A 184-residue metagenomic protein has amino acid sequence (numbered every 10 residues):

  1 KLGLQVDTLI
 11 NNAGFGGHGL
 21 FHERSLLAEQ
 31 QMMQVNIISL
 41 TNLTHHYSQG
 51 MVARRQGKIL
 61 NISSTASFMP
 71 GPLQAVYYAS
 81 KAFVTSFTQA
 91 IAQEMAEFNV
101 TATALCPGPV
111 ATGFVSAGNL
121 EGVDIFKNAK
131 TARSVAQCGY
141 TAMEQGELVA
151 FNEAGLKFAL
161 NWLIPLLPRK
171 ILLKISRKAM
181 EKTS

Functional and structural regions predicted by a protein language model:
Q5-I10: Conserved hydrophobic beta-strands of the Rossmann-like cofactor-binding core in SDR/related NAD(P)H-dependent
N12-G17: Conserved NAD(P)H cofactor-binding loop of Rossmann-fold oxidoreductase domains
L20-H22, A28-Q30: Substrate-binding pocket helix/loop in short-chain dehydrogenase/reductase
H22, G71-A75: Active-site loop immediately N-terminal to the catalytic Tyr-X3-Lys motif of short-chain dehydrogenase/reductase
T44, S80: Active-site helix of classical SDR
S64: Residue(s) in the substrate-gating loop at a strand-loop-helix junction that position the organic substrate next
S86, A92-L156: SDR active-site lid
